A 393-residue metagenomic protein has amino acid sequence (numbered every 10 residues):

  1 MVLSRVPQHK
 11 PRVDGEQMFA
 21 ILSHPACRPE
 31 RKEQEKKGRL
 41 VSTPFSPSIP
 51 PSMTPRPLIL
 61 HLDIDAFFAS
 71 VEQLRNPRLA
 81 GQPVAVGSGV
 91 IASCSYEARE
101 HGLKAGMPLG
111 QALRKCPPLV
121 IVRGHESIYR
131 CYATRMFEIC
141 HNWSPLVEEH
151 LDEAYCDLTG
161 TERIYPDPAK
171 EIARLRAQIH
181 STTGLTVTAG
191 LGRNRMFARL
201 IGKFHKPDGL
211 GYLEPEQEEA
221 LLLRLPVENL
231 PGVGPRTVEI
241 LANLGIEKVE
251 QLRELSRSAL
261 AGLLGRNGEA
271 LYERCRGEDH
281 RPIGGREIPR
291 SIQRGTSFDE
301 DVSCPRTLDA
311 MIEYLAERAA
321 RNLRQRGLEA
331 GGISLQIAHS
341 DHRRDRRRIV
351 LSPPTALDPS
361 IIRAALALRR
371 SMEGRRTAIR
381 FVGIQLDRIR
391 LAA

Functional and structural regions predicted by a protein language model:
Q8-H9, Q17, H24, Q34: Low-complexity, intrinsically disordered or signal/transmembrane-proximal segments
R12-D14, E30-R39, I49: Intrinsically disordered, glycine-rich low-complexity segments
I21-H24, S42-L263, N267-E273, I283 (+2 more regions): Gly/Gly-Pro- and Ser/Thr-rich, intrinsically disordered tail segments characteristic of DNA damage-repair and tolerance
H61, N229, T237-I379, R390-A392: DNA-contacting surface of Y-family translesion DNA polymerases
E149-E153, G192-R195, L328-G332, T377-F381: Short Gly/Ser/Thr- and Asp/Glu-enriched loop/turn motifs at secondary-structure junctions
T186-T188, S334, F381-G383: Residues at or immediately flanking beta-strands
